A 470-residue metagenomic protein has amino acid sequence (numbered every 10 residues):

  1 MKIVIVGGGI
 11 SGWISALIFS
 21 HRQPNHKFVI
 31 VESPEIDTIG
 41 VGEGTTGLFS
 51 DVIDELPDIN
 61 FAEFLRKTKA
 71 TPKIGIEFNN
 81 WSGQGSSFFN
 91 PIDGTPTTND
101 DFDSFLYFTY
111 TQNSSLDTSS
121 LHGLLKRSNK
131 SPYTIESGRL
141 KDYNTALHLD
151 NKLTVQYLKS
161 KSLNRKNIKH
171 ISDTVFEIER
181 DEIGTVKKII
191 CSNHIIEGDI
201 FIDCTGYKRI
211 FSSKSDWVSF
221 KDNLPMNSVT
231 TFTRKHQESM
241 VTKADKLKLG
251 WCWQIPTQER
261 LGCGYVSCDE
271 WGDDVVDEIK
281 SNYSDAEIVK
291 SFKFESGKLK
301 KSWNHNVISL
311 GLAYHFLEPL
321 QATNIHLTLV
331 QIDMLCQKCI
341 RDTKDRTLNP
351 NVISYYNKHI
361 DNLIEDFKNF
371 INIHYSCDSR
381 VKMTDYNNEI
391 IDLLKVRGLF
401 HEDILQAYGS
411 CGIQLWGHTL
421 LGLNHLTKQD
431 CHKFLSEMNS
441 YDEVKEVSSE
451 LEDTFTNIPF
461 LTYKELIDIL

Functional and structural regions predicted by a protein language model:
M1-G9: Beta1/beta-strand and adjacent pyrophosphate-binding region of the FAD-binding site in flavoprotein oxidoreductases
S20-V41: Glycine-rich FAD pyrophosphate-binding loop
D37-S131: Dinucleotide-binding Rossmann-like beta1-alpha1 core, especially the glycine-rich loop that anchors the ADP
P72, R341-L470: Long, low-complexity C-terminal extensions of enzymes
D142-V276, I332: Predominantly flavin-linked oxidoreductase catalytic cores and closely associated redox partners
L247-E295, H315-H326: Conserved FAD/dinucleotide-binding core of flavoprotein oxidoreductases
W303-L320: Short FAD-binding loop at a beta-strand-to-alpha-helix junction that anchors the flavin cofactor in diverse
N324-D342, Y356: An active-site-proximal "capping" alpha-helix that borders the catalytic cofactor pocket
